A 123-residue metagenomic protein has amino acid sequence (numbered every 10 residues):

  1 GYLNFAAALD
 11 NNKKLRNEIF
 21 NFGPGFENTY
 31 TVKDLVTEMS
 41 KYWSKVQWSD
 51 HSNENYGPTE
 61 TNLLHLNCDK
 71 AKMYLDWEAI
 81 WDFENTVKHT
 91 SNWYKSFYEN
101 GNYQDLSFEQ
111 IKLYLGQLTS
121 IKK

Functional and structural regions predicted by a protein language model:
G1-K123: C-terminal substrate-binding subdomain of Rossmann-fold SDR/epimerase-dehydratase oxidoreductases
